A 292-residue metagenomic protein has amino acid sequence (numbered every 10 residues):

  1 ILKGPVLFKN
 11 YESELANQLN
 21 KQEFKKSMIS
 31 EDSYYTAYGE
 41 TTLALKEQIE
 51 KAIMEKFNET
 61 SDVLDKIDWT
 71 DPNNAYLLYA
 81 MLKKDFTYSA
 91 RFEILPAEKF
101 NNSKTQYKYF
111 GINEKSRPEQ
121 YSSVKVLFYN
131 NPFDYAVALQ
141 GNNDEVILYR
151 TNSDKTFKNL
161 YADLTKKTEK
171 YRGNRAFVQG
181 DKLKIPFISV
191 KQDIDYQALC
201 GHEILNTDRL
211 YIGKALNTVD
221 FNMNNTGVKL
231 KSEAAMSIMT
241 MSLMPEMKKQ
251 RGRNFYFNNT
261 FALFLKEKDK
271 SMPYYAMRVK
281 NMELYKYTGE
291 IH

Functional and structural regions predicted by a protein language model:
I1-H292: Hydrophobic-core positions in well-structured secondary-structure elements of globular domains
